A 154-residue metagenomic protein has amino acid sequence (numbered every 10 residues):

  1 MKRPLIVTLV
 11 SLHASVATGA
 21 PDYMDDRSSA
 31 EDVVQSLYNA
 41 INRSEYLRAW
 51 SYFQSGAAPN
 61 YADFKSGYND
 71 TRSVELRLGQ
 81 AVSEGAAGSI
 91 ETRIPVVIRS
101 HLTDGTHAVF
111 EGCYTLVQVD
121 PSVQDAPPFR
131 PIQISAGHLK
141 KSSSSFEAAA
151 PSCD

Functional and structural regions predicted by a protein language model:
K2-T8: Sec-dependent signal peptide recognition, specifically the positively charged N-region followed immediately by
T8, D22, Y38: Generic anion/oxyanion-binding catalytic loop in active/binding sites
S11-V16: N-terminal signal peptide c-region/cleavage motif recognized by signal peptidases
A17-D26: Cleaved targeting-peptide boundary
P21, E31-S36, Y46-R93: Short solvent-exposed beta->alpha transition segments
G85-D154: Exposed beta-sheet edge and beta->alpha loop/turn motif
